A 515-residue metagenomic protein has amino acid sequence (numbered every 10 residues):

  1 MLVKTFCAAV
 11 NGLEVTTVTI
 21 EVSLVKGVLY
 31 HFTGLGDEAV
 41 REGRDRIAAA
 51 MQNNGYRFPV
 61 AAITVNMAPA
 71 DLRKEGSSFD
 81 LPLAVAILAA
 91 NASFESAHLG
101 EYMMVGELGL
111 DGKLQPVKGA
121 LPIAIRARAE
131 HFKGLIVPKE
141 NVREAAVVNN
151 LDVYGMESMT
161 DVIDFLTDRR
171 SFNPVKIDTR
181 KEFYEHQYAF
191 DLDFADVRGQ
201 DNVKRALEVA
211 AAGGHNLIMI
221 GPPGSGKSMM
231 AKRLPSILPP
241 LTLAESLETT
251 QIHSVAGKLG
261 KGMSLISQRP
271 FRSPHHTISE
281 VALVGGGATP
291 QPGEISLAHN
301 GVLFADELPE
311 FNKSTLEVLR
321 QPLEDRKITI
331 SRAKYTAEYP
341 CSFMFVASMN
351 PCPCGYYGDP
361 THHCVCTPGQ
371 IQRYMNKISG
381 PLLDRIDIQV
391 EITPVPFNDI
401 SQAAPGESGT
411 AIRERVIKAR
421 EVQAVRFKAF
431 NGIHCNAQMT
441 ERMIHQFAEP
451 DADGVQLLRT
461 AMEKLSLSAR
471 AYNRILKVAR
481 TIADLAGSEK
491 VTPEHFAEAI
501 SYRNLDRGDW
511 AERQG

Functional and structural regions predicted by a protein language model:
M1-I218, P222-S225, S331, A471-Y472 (+1 more regions): Peripheral, non-AAA+ core regions of ATP-driven protein-machinery
V18-L24, L283, D387-V390: Short beta-strand elements
G36-R44, P59, N66-G76, T289-P290 (+1 more regions): Basic, amphipathic alpha-helical bundle interface domains used for macromolecular binding and assembly
R170-V209, G213, P240-I295: P-loop NTPase nucleotide-binding/switch module
M219-G260, D325: Walker A/P-loop
G221, G285, E307: The Walker A (P-loop) glycine that initiates the GxxxxGKT/S ATP-binding motif of P-loop NTPases
N300, D306-E307, V318: Walker B catalytic acidic pair
